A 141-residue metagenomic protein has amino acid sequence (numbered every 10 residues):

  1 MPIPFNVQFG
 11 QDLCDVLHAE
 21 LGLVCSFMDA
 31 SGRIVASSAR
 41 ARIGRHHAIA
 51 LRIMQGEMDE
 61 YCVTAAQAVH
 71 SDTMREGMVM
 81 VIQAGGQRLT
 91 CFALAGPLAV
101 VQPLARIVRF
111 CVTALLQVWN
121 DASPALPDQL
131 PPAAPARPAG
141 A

Functional and structural regions predicted by a protein language model:
P2-A141: Hydrophobic, helix-rich cores of sensory/ligand-binding and other regulatory modules that couple small-molecule
